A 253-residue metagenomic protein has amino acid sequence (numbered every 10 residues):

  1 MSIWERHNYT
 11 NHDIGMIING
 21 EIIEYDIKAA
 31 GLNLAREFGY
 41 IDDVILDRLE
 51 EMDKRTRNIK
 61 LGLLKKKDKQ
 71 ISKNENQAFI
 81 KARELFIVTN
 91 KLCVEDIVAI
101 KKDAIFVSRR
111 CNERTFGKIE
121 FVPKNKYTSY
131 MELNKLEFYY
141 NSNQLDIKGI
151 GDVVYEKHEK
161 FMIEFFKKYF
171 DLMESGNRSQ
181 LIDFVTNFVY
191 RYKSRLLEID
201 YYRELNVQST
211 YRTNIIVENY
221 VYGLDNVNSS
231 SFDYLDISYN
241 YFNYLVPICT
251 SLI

Functional and structural regions predicted by a protein language model:
M1-I253: Conserved acidic
